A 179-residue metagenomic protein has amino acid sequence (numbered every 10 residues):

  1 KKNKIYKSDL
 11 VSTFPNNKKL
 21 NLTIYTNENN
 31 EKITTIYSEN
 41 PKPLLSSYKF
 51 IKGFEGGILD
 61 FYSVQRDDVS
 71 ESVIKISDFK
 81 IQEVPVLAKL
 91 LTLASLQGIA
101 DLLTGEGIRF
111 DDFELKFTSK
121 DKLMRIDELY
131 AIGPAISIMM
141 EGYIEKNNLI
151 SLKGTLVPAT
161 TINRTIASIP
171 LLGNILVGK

Functional and structural regions predicted by a protein language model:
K1-V157: Solvent-exposed beta-strand/coil patches in large extracellular/periplasmic or lumenal scaffold regions
V157-K179: Surface-exposed, gly/pro-biased binding rims or lids
